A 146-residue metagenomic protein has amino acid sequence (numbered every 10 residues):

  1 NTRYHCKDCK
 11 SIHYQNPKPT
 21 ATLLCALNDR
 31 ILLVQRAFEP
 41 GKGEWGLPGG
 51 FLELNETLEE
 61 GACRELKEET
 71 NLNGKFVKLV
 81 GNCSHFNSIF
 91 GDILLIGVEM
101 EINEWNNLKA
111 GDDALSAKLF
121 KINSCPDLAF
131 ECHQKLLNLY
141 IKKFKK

Functional and structural regions predicted by a protein language model:
N1-L23: Acidic, metal-coordinating catalytic segment for phosphate/diphosphate chemistry, firing primarily on the Nudix
T2, P19-A21, G41-G43, K75 (+1 more regions): A generic structural signal for short beta-strands and their flanking turns/coil linkers
R3, L24, L33, G97-E99 (+1 more regions): Conserved hydrophobic/aromatic beta-strand scaffold that supports enzyme active sites
Q15, G41, N87-F90: Short glycine/serine/proline-enriched coil/turn segments at secondary-structure junctions
T22, R30, S116: Conserved beta-strand and immediately adjacent loop positions that scaffold enzyme active sites
A26-E68: Conserved Nudix-box catalytic region and its N-terminal flanking loop in Nudix hydrolases and closely related
L52-V77, N82-L139: Unchanged
L139-K146: Charged phosphate-binding loop/patch that engages nucleotide di/tri-phosphates or the phosphate backbone of nucleic
